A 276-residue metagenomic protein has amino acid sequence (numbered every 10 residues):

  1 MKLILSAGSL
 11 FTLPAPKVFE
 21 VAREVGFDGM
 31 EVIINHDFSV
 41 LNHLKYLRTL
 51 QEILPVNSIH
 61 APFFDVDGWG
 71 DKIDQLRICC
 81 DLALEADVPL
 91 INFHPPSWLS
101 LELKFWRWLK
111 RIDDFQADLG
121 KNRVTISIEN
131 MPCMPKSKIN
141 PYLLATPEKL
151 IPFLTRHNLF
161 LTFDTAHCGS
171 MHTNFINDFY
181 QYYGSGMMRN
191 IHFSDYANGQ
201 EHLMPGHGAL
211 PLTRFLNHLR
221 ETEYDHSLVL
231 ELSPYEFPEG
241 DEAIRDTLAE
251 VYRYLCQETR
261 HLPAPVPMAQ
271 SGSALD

Functional and structural regions predicted by a protein language model:
M1-I4, F11-R23, C79-P89, L99 (+2 more regions): Histidine-acidic metal/acid-base catalytic patches
M1-L13, P62-I73: Active-site mouth loops of central-metabolism enzymes
A7-S9, N35, S137-P141, H167-S170: Short, flexible loop segments at the rims of nucleotide/cofactor-binding pockets, characterized by
D28, V32-R107, K121-T125, D225-S227 (+1 more regions): Structural motif corresponding to the early beta-alpha repeats
N42-K45, G70, L103-W106, I139-P141 (+3 more regions): Short secondary-structure transition/capping segments
I59-H60, E129, F193: Generic beta-sheet signal
G68-F160, S170, E250: Active-site acidic/histidine proton-transfer and metal-coordination neighborhood in alpha/beta enzyme cores
